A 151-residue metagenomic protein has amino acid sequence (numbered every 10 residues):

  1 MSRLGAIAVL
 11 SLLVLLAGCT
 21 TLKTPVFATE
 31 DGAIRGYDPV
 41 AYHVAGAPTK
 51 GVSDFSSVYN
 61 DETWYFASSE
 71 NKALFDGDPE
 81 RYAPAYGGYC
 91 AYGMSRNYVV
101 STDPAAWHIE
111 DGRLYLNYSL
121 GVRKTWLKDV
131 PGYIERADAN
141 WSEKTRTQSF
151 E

Functional and structural regions predicted by a protein language model:
M1-A8: Bacterial N-terminal signal peptides that target proteins for export
L16-G18: C-terminal motif of bacterial Sec signal peptides marking the signal peptidase cleavage site
T20-L22: Bacterial signal peptide processing site
A33, Y37, G77-Y92: A low-complexity, Ser/Thr/Gly/Pro-enriched, surface-exposed linker/loop concept that marks segments flanking
G36-E70: Post-signal-peptide N-terminal segment of Sec-exported extracytoplasmic proteins
D54, D78, P84-G87, R96-A105: A charge-rich, low-complexity, intrinsically flexible signal that marks solvent-exposed coils, linkers, repeats
Y65-F66, Y115-Y118: Hydrophobic core segments of beta-strands in well-ordered, beta-rich domains
L127-E151: C-terminal partner/receptor-binding element of secreted or periplasmic proteins
